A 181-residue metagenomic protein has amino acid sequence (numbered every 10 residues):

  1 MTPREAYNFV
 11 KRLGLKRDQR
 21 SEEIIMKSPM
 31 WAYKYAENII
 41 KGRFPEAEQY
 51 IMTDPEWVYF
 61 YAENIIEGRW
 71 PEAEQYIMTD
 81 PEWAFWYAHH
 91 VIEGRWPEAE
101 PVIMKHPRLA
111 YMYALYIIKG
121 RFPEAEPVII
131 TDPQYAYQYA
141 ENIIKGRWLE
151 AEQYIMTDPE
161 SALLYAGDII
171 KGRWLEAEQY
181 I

Functional and structural regions predicted by a protein language model:
M1-I24, S28-Y35: N-terminal segments that cap or nucleate solenoid repeat domains
M26-Y180: Thr-biased low-complexity repeat/linker tracts and other Thr-enriched repetitive architectures
